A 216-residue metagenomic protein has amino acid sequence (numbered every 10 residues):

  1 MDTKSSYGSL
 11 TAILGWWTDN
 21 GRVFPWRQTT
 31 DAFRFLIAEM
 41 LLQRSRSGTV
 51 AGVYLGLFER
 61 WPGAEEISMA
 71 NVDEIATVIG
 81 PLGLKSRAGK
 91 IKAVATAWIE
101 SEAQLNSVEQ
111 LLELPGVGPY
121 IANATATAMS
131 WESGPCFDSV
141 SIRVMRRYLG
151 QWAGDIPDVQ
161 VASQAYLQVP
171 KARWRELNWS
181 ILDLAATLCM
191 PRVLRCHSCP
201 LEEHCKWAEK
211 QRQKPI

Functional and structural regions predicted by a protein language model:
M1, P215-I216: Long, low-complexity, Ser/Thr- and acidic/proline-rich intrinsically disordered regions
M1-G15: Extreme N-terminal tail/first-helix region
Y7, W16-K214: Catalytic cores of DNA base-excision repair glycosylases
